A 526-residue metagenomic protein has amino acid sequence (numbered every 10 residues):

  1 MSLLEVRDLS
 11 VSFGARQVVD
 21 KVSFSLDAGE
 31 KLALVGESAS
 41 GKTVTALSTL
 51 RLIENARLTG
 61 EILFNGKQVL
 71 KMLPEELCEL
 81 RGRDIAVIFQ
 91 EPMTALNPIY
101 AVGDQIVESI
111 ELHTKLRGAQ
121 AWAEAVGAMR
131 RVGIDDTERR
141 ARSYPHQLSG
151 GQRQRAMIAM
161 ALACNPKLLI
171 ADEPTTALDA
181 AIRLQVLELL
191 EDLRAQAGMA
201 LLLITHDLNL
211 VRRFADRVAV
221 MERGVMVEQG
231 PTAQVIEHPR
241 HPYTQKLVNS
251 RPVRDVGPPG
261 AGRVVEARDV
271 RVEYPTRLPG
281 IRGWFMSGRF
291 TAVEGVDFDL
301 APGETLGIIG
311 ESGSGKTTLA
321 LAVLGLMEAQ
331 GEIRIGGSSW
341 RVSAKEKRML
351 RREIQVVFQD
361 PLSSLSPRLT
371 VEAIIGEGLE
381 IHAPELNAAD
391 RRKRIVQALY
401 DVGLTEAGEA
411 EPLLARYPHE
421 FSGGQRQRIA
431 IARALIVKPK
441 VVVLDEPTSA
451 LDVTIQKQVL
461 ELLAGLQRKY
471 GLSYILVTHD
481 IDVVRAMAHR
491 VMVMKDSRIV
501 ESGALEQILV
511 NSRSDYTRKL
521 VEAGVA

Functional and structural regions predicted by a protein language model:
E61-E79, R117, E188, P279 (+4 more regions): ABC ATPase NBD Q-loop/coupling interface
Q120-R139, D390-P412, E522: Conserved ABC ATPase "signature" region
S143-L148, Q152, P412, Y417-F421 (+1 more regions): Conserved ABC ATPase signature
A163-K167, I436-K440: A short, proline-enriched helix->beta-strand linker immediately N-terminal to the Walker B motif in ABC-type P-loop
V211-R213, V484-A486: A short, surface-exposed alpha-helical micro-motif characterized by mixed small hydrophobic and charged/polar residues
